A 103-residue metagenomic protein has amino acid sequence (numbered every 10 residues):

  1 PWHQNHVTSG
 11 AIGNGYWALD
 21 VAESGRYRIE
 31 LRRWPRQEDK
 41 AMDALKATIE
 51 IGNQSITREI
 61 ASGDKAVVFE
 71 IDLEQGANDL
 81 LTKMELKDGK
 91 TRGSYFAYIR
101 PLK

Functional and structural regions predicted by a protein language model:
P1-K103: Extracytoplasmic
